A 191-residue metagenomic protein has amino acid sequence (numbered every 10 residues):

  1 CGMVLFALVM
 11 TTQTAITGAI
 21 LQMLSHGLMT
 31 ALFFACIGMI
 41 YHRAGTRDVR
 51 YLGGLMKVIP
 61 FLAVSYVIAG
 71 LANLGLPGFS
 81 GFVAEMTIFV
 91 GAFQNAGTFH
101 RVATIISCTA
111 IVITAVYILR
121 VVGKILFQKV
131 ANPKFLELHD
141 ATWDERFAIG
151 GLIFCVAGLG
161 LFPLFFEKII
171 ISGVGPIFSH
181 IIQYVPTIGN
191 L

Functional and structural regions predicted by a protein language model:
C1-L138: Functional transmembrane alpha-helices
M56-F61, I118-L191: Cytoplasmic/organellar membrane-interface segments at the starts of transmembrane helices in multi-pass inner-membrane
